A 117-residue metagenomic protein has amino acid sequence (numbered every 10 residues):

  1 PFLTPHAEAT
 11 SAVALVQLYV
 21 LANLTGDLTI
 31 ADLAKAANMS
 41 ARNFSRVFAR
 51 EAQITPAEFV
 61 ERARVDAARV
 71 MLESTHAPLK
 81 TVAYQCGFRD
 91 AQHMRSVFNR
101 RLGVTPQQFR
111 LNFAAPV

Functional and structural regions predicted by a protein language model:
P1-V20, G26, K35: Accessory alpha-helical/coil subdomains and C-terminal extensions that flank or cap enzyme catalytic cores
L18, D27-A31, M39, R50-Q92 (+1 more regions): Terminal helix-turn-helix DNA-binding modules in bacterial transcription factors
F44, F48, H93-M94, F98: Short hydrophobic/aromatic patch on the recognition helix
N99, T105: Nucleic acid-binding interface residues in structured DNA/RNA-binding domains, emphasizing the DNA-engaging scaffolds
